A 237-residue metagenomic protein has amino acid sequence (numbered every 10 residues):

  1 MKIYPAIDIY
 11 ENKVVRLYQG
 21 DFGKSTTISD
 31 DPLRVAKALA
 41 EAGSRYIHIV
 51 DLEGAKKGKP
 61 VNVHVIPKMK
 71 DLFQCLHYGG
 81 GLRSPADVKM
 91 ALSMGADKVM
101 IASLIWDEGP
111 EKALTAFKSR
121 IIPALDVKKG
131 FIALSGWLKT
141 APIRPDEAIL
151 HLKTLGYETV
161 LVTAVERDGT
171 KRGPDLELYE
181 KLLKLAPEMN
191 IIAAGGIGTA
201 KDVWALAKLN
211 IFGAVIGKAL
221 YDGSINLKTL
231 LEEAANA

Functional and structural regions predicted by a protein language model:
I3-I9, I47-I49, L76-G80, V99-I101 (+4 more regions): Hydrophobic faces of well-ordered beta-strands that scaffold small-molecule active sites in alpha/beta enzyme cores
N12-V14, Q19-G23, A96-D168: Conserved anion-binding
I28-A40, S84-K89, A141-H151: Short, acidic/polar
Y46-V61, V65, S103, V162-R172: Glycine-rich, proline-tolerant flexible connector loops at the mouths of alpha/beta enzymes
E53, K59-L114: Glycine/small-residue-rich loop that forms an oxyanion/phosphate-binding "nest" at active or ligand-binding sites
P60-P67, L138-E147, R172-K181: Charged helix-capping and loop-helix junction motifs
L72-K98, E177-G213: Catalytic cores of alpha/beta
M90-P110, A164-R167, G195-D202, L209-T229: Glycine-rich phosphate-binding active-site loops on the catalytic face of alpha/beta enzymes
